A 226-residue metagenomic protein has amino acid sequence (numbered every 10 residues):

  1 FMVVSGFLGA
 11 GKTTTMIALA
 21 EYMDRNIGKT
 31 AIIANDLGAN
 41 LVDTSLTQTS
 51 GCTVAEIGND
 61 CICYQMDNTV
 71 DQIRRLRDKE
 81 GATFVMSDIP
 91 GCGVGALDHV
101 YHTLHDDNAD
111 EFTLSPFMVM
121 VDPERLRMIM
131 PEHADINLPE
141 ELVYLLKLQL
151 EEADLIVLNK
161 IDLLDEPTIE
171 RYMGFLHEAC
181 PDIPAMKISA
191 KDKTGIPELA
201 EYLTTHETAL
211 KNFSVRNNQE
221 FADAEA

Functional and structural regions predicted by a protein language model:
F1-S5, A10, T14-Y144: Nucleotide-state-sensitive switch-loop elements of NTP-binding domains
V143-K147, E151-D223: Canonical P-loop GTPase G-domain recognition
